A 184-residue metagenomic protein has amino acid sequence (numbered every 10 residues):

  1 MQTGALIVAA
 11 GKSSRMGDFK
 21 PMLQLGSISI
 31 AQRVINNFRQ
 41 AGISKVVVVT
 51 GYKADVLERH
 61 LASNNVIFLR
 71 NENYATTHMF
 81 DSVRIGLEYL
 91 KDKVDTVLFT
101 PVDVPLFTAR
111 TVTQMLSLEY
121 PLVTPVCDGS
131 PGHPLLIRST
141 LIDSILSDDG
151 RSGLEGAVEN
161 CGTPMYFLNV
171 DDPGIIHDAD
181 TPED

Functional and structural regions predicted by a protein language model:
M1, D143, D149-D184: Conserved alpha/beta core of the MobA/IspD/sugar-nucleotide pyrophosphorylase nucleotidyltransferase superfamily
M1-T50, A54-D55: N-terminal glycine-rich phosphate-binding loop and ensuing alpha1 helix
M16, L57-L61, M115, I145: Hydrophobic packing residues within well-ordered alpha-helices of enzyme cores
G17-K20, L25-S29, Y52, N73-D81 (+7 more regions): Residues at secondary-structure transition points
P21, N65-I67, P121, P164-Y166: Conserved beta-strand segments of alpha/beta enzyme cores
Q32-T96: Conserved N-terminal catalytic core of the sugar/cofactor nucleotidyltransferase
A75-D143: Conserved beta-loop-beta/alpha segment of the NTase-like Rossmann-fold superfamily that binds/positions NTPs
